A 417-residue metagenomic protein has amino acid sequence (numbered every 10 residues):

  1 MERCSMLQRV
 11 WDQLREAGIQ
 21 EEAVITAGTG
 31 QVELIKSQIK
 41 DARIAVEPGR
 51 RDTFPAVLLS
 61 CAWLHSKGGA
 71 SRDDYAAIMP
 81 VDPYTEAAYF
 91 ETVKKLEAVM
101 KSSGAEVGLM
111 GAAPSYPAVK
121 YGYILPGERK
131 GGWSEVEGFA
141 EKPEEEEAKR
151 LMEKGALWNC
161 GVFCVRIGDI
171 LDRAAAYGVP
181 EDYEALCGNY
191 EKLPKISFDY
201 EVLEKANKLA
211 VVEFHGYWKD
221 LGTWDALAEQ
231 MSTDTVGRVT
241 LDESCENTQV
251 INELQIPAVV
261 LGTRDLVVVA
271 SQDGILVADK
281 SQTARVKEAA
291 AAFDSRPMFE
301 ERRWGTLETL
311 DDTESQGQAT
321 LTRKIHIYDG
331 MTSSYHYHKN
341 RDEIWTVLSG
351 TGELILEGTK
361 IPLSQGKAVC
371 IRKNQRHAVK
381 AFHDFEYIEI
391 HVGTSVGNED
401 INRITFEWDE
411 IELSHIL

Functional and structural regions predicted by a protein language model:
E2-P80, Y84-E91, A98: Conserved N-terminal catalytic core of the sugar/cofactor nucleotidyltransferase
L7, S60, D82, I124 (+3 more regions): Residue-level signal for inorganic ion chemistry
I44, V107-L109, K208-V211, Y387: Conserved beta-strand scaffold positions in the cores of enzyme catalytic domains, especially in NTP/NDP-utilizing
M79, V347, I390: Catalytic metal- and UDP-sugar-binding loop of GT-A-like glycosyltransferases, i.e., residues flanking the conserved
E86-Y190, A210: Conserved core of the sugar-phosphate nucleotidyltransferase
I167-T346, E353-V369, H377, V396 (+3 more regions): Left-handed beta-helix
L348, H383: A cytosolic small-molecule/anion-sensing beta-strand core signal
